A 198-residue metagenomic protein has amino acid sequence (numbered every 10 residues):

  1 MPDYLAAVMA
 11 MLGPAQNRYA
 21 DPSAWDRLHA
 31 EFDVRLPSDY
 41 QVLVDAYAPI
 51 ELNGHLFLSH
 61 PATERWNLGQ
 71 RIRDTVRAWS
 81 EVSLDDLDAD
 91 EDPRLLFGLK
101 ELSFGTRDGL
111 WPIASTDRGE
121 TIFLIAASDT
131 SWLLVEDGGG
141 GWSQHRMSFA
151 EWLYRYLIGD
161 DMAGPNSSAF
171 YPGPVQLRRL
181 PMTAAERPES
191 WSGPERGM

Functional and structural regions predicted by a protein language model:
M1-R118, R179, A184-M198: A surface-exposed partner-binding patch
L36-D39, P112-A114, I122-I125, L134-E136 (+1 more regions): A structural signal for short, well-ordered beta-strand segments and their strand-loop junctions that often border
D39-Y40, L153, L157: Short, Φ-rich (hydrophobic/aromatic) sequence segments
H55, A150, G164: Basic, Gly/Ser/Thr-rich N-terminal segments that form RNA-phosphate-binding interfaces in CRISPR RAMP
T121-R155: Segments surrounding the PLD/"HKD" phosphodiesterase catalytic module and close analogs
I158-A163: Cytosolic juxtamembrane C-terminal amphipathic helix followed by a basic/polar low-complexity tail immediately after
P165-Y171: Acidic, low-complexity terminal tails and accessory targeting/binding regions of phosphate-metabolizing enzymes
